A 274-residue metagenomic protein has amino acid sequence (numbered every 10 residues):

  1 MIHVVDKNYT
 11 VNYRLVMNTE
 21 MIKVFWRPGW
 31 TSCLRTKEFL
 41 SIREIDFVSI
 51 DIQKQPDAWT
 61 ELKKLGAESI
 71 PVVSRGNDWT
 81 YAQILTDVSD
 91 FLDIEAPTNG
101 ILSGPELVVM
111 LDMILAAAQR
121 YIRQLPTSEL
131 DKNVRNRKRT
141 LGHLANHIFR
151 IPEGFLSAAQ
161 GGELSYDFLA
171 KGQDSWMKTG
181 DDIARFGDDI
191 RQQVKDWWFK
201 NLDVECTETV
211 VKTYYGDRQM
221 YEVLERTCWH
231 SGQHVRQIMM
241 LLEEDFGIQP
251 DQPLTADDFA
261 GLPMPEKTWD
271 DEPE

Functional and structural regions predicted by a protein language model:
L15-I45: Local sequence-structure signature of Cys/Sec-based thiol-disulfide redox active-site neighborhoods
D51-E68: Thioredoxin-like thiol-disulfide oxidoreductase module
K63-S74, Q83: Structural micro-motif
R75-T98: Non-catalytic, surface beta->alpha helical segment in thiol-disulfide oxidoreductase systems
I101-L125, N146-A158: Alpha-helical bundle segments that constitute or directly flank the non-heme di-iron/ferroxidase center
L111-Y121, S175-V211, R218-Q237, L241 (+1 more regions): Acidic/histidine-rich alpha-helical segments that form the ligand environment of transition-metal centers
E129-Q173, K212-D271: Short, contiguous alpha-helical
